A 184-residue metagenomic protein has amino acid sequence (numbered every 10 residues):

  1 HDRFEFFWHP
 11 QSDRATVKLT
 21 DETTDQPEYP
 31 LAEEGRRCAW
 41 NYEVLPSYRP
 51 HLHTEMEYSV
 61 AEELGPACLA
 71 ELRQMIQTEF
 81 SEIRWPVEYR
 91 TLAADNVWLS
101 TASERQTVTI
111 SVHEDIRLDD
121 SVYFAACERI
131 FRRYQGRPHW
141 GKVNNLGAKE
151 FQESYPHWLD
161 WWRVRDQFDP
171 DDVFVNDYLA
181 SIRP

Functional and structural regions predicted by a protein language model:
H1-P86, T91: C-terminal substrate-binding/cap subdomain adjacent to the FAD-binding core in PCMH-type and related FAD-linked
F4-L19, E62, R105-Y123, L159-P170: A broadly tuned preference for mixed-charge, low-complexity surface segments
L19-T24, W98, H157, D177: Alpha-helix boundary/capping detector
C38-Y48, R117-R133, D172-P184: Hydrophobic transmembrane alpha-helix bundles
P50, E55-S154: Substrate-recognition/cap regions that form aromatic- and gly/pro-loop-enriched pockets for small-molecule ligands
G136-P184: Activity-critical C-terminal alpha-helical subdomain
